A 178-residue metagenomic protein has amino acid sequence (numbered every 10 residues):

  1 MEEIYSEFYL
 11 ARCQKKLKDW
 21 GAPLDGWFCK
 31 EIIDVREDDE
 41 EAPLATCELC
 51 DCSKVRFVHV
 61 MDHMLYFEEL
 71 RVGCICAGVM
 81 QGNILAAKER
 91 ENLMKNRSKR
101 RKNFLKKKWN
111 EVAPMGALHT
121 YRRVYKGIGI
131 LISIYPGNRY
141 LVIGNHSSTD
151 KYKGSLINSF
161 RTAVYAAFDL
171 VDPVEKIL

Functional and structural regions predicted by a protein language model:
Y5-G21, R90-R123: Negatively charged, low-complexity tracts enriched in Asp/Glu with abundant Ser/Thr
W27-L44, M64-Y66: Short, flexible, mixed-charge glycine/proline-rich loop motifs that serve as phosphate/nucleic-acid-contacting
C47-C50: Short cysteine-rich clusters marking metal-coordination/redox-active sites
K54-F57, Q81: Short functional micro-motifs and their immediate structural scaffolds
V60-L70: Short linker/helix segments within small regulatory modules
C74-N92: Short metal-binding segments enriched for Cys and/or His
I128-T149: Short aromatic-glycine-(Arg/Gly/Cys) micro-motifs in beta-strand/loop hairpins
T149-E175: A short, charged, amphipathic alpha-helix used as a generic interaction element across diverse proteins
